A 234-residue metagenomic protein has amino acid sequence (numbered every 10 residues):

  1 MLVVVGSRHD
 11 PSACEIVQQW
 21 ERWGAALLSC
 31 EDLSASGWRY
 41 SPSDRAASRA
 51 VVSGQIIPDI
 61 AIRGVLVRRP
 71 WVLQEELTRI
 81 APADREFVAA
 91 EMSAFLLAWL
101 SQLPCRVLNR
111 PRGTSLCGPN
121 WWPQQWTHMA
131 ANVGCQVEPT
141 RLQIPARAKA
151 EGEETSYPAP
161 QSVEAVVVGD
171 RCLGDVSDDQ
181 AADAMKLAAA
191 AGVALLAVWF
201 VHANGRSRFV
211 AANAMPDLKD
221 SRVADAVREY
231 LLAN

Functional and structural regions predicted by a protein language model:
M1-V3: Extreme N-terminal starter segment of soluble prokaryotic enzymes
R8-Q19, C30-P139, I144-R147: Conserved N-proximal alpha/beta basic substrate-recognition cap immediately N-terminal to, or forming the N-lobe
R22-W23: N-terminal subdomain of nucleotide-sugar transferases
E31, P70, W199-V201, N213: Anionic group-transfer/hydrolysis microenvironments
L142-S207: Phosphate-binding site of ATP-dependent enzymes
A190-V193, H202-N234: C-terminal active-site "lid" helix and adjoining low-complexity regulatory extension at the edge of ATP-using catalytic
